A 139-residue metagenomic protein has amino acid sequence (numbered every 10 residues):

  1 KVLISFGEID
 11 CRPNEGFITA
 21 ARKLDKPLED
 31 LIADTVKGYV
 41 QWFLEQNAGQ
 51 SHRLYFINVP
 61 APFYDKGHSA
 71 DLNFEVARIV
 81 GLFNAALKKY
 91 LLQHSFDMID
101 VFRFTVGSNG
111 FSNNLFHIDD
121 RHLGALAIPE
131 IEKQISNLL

Functional and structural regions predicted by a protein language model:
K1-D30, A61-F63: Oxyanion-hole/transition-state-stabilizing segment in secreted/luminal serine hydrolases and related acyltransferases
G7-D10, T19, F43-R78, R103: Active-site segments of SGNH/GDSL-like serine hydrolases that catalyze O-acetyl group transfer/hydrolysis on lipids
D25-F43, V76-A86, A125, P129: Well-ordered, non-membrane alpha-helical segments in soluble/globular domains
K37-I57, F83-D100, L138: A structural motif corresponding to the C-terminal end of an alpha-helix and its immediate exit/capping segment
N58-P60, S95-N113: Acidic carboxylate-rich catalytic motifs and surrounding loops in phosphoryl-/glycosyl-chemistry enzymes
Y64-V101, L126-E130: Substrate-gating cap/lid alpha-helix
F116-I131: Accessory beta->alpha helical hairpin/"wing" motif in late/C-terminal subdomains of nucleic-acid enzymes
E130-L139: C-terminal alpha-helix
